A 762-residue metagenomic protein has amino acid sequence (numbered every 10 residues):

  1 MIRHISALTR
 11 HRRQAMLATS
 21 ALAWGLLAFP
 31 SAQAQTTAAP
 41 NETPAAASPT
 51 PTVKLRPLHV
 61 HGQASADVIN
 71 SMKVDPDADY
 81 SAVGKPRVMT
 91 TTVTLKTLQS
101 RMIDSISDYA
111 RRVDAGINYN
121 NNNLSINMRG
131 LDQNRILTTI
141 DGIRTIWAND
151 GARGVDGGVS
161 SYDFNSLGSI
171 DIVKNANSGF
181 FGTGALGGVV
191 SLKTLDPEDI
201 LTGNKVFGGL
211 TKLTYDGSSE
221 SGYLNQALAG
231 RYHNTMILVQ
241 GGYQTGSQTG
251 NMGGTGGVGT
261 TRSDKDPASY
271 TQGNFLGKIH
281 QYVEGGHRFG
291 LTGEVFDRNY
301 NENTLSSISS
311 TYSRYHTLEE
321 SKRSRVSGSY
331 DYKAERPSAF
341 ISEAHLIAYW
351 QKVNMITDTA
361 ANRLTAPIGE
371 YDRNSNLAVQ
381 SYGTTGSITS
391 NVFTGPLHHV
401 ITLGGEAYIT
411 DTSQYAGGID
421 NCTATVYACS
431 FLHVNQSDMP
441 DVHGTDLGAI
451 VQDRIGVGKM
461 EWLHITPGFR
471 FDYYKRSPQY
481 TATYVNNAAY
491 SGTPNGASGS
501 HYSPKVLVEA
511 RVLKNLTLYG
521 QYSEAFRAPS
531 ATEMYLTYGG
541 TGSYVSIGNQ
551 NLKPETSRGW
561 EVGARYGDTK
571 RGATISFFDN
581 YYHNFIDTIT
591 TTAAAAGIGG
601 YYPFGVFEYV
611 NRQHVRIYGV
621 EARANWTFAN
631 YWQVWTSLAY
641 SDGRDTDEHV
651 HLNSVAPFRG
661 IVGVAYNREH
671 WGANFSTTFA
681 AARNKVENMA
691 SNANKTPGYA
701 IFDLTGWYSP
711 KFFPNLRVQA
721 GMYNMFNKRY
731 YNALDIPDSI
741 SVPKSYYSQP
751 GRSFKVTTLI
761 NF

Functional and structural regions predicted by a protein language model:
I2, Q35, T249, F526 (+5 more regions): C-terminal beta-signal and adjacent terminal beta-strands/loops of Gram-negative outer-membrane beta-barrel proteins
S48-I200, N204, V562: Acidic, small-polar-rich N-terminal luminal/periplasmic segments of exported/outer-membrane proteins
R144, D297-N301, L305-S307, N354 (+9 more regions): Surface-exposed extracellular loop regions of Gram-negative outer-membrane beta-barrel proteins, predominantly
R153, N165-K174, G179-G253, V258-T260 (+1 more regions): Outer-membrane beta-barrel translocator/receptor signature
G217-T245, G256-N303, S321-K333, G395 (+3 more regions): Transmembrane beta-barrel wall of Gram-negative outer-membrane proteins
D266-A268, G286-A339, K352-V379, V442 (+1 more regions): Flexible loop and strand-edge segments within Gram-negative outer membrane beta-barrel domains
L377-S387, D446-G448, I547-K553, G559 (+4 more regions): Outer membrane beta-barrel strand-and-loop segments of large Gram-negative receptors, especially TonB-dependent
S390, K459, I465, Y473 (+4 more regions): Gram-negative outer-membrane beta-barrel transporters
